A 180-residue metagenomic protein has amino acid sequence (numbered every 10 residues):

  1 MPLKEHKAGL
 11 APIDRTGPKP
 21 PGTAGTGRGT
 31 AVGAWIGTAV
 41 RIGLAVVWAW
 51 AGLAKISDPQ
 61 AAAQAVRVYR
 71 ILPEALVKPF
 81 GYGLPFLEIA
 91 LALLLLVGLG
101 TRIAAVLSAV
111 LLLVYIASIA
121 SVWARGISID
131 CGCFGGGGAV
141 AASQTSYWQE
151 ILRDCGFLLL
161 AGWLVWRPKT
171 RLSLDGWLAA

Functional and structural regions predicted by a protein language model:
M1-S57, V97-A180: Extended, low-polarity transmembrane helix blocks
A34-G37, A63-V66, I89-A90: Short hydrophobic/aromatic-rich motifs at helix boundaries and adjacent loops
L53-L84: Solvent-exposed, well-ordered loop and adjacent helix/strand elements within mature globular domains that form
F80-L99, V110: Hydrophobic alpha-helical transmembrane segments
